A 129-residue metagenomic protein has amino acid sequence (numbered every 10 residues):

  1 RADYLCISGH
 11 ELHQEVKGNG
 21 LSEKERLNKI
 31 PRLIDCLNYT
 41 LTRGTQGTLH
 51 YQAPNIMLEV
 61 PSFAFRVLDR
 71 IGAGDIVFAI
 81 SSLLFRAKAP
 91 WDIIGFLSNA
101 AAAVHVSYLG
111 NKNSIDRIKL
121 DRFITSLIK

Functional and structural regions predicted by a protein language model:
R1-M57: Conserved phosphate/ATP/ADP-binding segment of small-molecule kinases
L37-N38, F63-F123, L127: Conserved post-catalytic alpha-helical subdomain immediately downstream of the catalytic base and nucleotide-binding
V60: Hydrophobic residues at beta-strand termini and immediately following loops that shape nucleotide-binding pockets
